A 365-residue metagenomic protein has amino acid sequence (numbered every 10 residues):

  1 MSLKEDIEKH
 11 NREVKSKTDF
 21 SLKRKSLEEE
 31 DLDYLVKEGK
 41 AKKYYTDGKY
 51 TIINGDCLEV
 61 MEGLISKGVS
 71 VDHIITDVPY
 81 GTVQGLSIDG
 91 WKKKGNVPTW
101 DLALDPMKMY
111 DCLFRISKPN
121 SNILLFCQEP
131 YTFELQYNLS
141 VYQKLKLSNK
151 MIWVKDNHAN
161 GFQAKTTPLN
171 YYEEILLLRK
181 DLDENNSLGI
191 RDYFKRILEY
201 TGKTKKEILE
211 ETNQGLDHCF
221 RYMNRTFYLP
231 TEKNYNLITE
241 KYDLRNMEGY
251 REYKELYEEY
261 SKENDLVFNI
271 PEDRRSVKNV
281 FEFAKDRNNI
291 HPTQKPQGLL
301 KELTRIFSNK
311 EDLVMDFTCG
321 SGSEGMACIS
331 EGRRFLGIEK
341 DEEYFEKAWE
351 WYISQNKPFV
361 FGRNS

Functional and structural regions predicted by a protein language model:
S2-G337, E343-F345: Core catalytic lobe of class I
A348-W349: Conserved SAM-binding loop
I353, F359-R363: Conserved phosphoryl-transfer catalytic core
